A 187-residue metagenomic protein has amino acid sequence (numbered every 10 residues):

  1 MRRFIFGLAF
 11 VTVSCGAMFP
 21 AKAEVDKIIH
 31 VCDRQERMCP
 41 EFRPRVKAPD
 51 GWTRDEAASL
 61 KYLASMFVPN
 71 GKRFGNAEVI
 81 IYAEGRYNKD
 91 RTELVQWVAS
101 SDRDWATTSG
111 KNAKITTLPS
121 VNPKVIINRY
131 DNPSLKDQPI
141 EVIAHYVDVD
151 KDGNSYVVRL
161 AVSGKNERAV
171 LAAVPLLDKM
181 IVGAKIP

Functional and structural regions predicted by a protein language model:
R2, F6, C15-G75, T107 (+3 more regions): N-terminal targeting sequences that direct proteins away from the cytosol to non-cytosolic compartments
F6-G7, V95, P133, S163: General helical structural elements
V11-T12: Repetitive helical segments and hydrophobic/amphipathic motifs
A57-S155: Conserved polar/disulfide-associated segments of primarily extracytoplasmic proteins
